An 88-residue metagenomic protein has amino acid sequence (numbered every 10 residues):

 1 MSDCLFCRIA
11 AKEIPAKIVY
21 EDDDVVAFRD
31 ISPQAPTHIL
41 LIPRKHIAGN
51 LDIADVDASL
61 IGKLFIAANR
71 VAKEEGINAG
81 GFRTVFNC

Functional and structural regions predicted by a protein language model:
M1-C88: HIT superfamily nucleotide-processing domains
